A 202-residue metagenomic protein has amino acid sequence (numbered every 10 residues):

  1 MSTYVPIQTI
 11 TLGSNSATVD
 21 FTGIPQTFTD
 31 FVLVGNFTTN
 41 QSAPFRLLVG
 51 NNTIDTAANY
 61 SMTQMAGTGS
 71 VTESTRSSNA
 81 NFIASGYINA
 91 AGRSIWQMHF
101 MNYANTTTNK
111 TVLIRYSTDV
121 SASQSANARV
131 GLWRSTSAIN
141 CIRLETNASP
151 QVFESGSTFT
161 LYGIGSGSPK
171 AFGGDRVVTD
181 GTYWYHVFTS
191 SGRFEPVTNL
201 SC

Functional and structural regions predicted by a protein language model:
M1-R193: Surface-exposed molecular-recognition determinants
V197-C202: Extended Gly/Ser/Thr-rich low-complexity repeat segments, especially those forming or decorating extracellular
